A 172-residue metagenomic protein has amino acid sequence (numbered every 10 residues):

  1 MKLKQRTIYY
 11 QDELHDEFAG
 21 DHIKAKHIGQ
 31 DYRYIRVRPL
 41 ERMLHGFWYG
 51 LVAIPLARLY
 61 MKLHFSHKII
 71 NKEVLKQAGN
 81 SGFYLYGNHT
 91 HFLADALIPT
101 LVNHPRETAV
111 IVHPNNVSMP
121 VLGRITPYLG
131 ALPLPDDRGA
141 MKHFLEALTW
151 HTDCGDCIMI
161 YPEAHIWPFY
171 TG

Functional and structural regions predicted by a protein language model:
M1-H89, L93-I98, G123, Y128: Membrane-anchoring hydrophobic helices of lipid-metabolizing enzymes
S66-G172: Soluble catalytic domains of membrane acyltransferases
